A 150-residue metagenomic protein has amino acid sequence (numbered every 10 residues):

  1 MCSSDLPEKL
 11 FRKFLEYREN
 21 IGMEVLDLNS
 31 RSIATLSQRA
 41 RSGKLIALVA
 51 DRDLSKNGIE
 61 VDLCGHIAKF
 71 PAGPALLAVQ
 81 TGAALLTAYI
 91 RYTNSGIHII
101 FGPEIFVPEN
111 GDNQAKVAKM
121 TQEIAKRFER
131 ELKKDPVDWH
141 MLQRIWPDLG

Functional and structural regions predicted by a protein language model:
E8-L15: Nucleotide-sugar donor phosphate/pyrophosphate-binding loop at the beta->alpha transition of glycosyltransferases
R18-E19: A conserved, positively charged/aromatic
E24-L28: Short acidic-hydrophobic, aromatic-tinged amphipathic segments that line or gate anion-handling sites
R31-G150: Non-catalytic C-terminal accessory region of glycerolipid acyltransferases and related lyso-lipid remodeling enzymes
